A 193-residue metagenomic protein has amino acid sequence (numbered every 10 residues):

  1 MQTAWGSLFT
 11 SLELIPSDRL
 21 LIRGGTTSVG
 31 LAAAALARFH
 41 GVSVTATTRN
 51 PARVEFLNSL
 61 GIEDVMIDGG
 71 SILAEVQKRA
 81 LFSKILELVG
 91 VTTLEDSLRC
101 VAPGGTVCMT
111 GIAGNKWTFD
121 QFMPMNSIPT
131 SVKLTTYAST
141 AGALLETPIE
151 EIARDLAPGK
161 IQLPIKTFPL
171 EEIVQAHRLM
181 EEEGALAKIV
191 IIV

Functional and structural regions predicted by a protein language model:
M1-G70: Mid-domain Rossmann-like dinucleotide-binding core that forms the NAD(H)/NADP(H) cofactor-binding site
G30, V54, L73, L94-E95 (+1 more regions): Short, well-ordered alpha-helical microsegments
V44-F56, V91-L94, I112-W117: Short glycine/proline-centered loop/turn elements that form peptide/ligand docking sites
F56, E75, D96-R99, E151 (+1 more regions): Well-formed, non-transmembrane alpha-helical positions, independent of function
S71-A80: Short amphipathic alpha-helix with an adjacent loop that forms part of the alpha/beta core around
S83-L86: N-terminal Rossmann-like NAD(P) cofactor-binding module of classical short-chain dehydrogenase/reductase
T92-K160, V193: Glycine-rich phosphate-binding loop and adjacent beta-alpha segment of Rossmann(oid) nucleotide-cofactor-binding
A143-V193: C-terminal hydrophobic helical "lid"/dimerization subdomain of Rossmann-like NAD(P)H-dependent oxidoreductases
